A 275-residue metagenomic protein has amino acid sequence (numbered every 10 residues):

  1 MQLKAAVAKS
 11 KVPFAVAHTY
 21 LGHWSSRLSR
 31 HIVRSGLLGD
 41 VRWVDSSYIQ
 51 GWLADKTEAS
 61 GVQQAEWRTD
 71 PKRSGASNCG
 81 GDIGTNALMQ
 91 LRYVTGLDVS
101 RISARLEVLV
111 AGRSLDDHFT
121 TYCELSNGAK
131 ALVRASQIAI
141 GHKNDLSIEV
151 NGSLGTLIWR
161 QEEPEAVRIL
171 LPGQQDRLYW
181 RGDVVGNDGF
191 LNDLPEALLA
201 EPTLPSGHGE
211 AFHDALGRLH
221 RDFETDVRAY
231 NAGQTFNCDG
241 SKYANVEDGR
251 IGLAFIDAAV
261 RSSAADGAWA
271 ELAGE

Functional and structural regions predicted by a protein language model:
M1-A6: Beta-loop-alpha module in the N-terminal Rossmann-like domain of NAD(P)-dependent dehydrogenases, especially those
K9-A15, Y20-R113, V167, G233 (+1 more regions): Predominantly a Rossmann-like dinucleotide-binding segment in NAD(P)-dependent oxidoreductases
L21, I138, I251: Glycine-/small-residue-rich active-site loops that bind phosphorylated ligands and cofactors
S26, A87-L88, H220-E224, I256: A general structural signal for well-ordered alpha-helical segments in protein cores
G81-I102, E107-L157, Q161-E165: Glycine-rich, aromatic-lined ligand/substrate-binding cores of catalytic and carbohydrate-binding domains
L125, L154-Y243, E247: C-terminal glycine/acidic-rich active-site capping loop/insertion
I158, Q234-T235, A244-G252, A264-E275: NAD(P)-dependent dehydrogenase/reductase Rossmann-like domain
